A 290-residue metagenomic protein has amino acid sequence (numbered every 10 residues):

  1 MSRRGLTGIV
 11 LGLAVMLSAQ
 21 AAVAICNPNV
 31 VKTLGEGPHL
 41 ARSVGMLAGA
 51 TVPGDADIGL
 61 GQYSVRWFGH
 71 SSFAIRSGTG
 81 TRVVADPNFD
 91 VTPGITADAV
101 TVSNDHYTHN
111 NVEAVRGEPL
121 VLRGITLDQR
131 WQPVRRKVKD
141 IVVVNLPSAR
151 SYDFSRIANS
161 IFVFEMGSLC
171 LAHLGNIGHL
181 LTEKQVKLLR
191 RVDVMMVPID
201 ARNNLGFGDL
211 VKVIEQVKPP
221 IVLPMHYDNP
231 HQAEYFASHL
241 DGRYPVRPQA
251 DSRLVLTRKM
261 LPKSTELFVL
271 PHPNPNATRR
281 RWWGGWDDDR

Functional and structural regions predicted by a protein language model:
M1-I9: Bacterial N-terminal signal peptides that target proteins for export
G8-S18: Bacterial N-terminal signal peptides
A21-S148, L171-L174, D193-V197, P230 (+2 more regions): Metallo-beta-lactamase
A149-V217, D228-Y235: Active-site-proximal loop/helix segments of hydrolase catalytic cores
V213-K218, G242-V246: Metal-dependent phosphoesterases centered on the DNase I-like endonuclease/exonuclease/phosphatase
V222: Residue-level signal for inorganic ion chemistry
M225: A Lys-centered signature of the CheY-like receiver
